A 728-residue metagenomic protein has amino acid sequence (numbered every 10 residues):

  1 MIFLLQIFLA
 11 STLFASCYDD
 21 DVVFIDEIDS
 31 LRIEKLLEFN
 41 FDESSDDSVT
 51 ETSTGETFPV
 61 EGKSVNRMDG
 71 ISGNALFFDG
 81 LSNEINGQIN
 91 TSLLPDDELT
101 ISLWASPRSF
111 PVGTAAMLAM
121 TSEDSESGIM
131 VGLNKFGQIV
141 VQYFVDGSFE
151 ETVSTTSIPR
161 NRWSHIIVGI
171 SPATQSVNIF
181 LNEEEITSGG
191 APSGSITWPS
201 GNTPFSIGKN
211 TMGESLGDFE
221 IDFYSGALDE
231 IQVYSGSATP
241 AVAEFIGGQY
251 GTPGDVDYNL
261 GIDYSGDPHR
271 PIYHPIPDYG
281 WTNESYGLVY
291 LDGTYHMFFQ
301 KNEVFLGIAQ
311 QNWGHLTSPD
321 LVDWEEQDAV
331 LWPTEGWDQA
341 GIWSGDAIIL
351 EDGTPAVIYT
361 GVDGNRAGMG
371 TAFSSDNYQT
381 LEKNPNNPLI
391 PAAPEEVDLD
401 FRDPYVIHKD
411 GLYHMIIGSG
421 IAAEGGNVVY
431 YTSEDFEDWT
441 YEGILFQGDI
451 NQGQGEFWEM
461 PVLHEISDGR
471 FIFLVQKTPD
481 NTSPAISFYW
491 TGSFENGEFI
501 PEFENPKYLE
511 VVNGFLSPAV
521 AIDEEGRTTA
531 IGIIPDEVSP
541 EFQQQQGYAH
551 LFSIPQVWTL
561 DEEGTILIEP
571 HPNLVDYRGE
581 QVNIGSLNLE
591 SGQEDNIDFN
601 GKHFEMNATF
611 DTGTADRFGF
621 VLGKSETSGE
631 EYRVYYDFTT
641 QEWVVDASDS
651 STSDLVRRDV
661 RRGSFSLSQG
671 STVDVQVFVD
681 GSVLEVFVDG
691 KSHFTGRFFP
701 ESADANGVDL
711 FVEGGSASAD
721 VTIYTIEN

Functional and structural regions predicted by a protein language model:
D21-S82, E123, T187, G201 (+1 more regions): Extracytoplasmic low-complexity segments
S30-K35, I89-I101, E123, T155-S164 (+4 more regions): Extracellular/lumenal carbohydrate-interaction signature centered on repeated Trp-anchored short motifs
R32-L36, N40-F58, L81-V140, S148-F149 (+3 more regions): Extracellular glycan-recognition modules
E56-S82, S102-P111, M130-I196: Extracellular glycan-interaction surfaces
G70-I71, G189-A227, G696-D720: Flexible glycan-contacting loops in extracellular carbohydrate-active proteins
A116-Q142, S195-T197, V621-S648: Glycan-recognition/cleft segments
V242-D403, I407-Q454, E465-V511, I534-L587 (+3 more regions): Beta-rich carbohydrate-recognition and catalytic domains
N259-G261, F494-N505, L509-N513, I522-G532 (+1 more regions): Beta-rich accessory regions
